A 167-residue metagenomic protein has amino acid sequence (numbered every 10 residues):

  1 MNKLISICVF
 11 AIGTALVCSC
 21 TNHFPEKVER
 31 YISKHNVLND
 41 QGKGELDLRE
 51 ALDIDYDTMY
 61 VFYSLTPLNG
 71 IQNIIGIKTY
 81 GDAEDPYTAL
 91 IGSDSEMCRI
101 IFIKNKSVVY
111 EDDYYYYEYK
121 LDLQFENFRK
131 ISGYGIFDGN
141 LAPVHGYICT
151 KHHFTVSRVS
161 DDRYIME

Functional and structural regions predicted by a protein language model:
M1-C18: Sec-dependent bacterial lipoprotein signal peptides
K3, L48, Y56-T58, G139 (+1 more regions): Short linear motifs in intrinsically disordered/low-complexity regions
V9, P67-G70, Y164: Residues in flexible loops and secondary-structure boundaries
F10, C20-N22, K151: Residue-level detector of bioactive/disordered segments in secreted/extracellular proteins and virion assembly
F10, Y80, E84-D85: A generic structural signal for ordered alpha-helices
L16-S19, D122-Q124: Alpha-helix boundary/interfacial micro-motifs
C18-G81: N-terminal export/targeting and maturation segments
E84-E167: Extracytoplasmic electrostatic interaction patches
